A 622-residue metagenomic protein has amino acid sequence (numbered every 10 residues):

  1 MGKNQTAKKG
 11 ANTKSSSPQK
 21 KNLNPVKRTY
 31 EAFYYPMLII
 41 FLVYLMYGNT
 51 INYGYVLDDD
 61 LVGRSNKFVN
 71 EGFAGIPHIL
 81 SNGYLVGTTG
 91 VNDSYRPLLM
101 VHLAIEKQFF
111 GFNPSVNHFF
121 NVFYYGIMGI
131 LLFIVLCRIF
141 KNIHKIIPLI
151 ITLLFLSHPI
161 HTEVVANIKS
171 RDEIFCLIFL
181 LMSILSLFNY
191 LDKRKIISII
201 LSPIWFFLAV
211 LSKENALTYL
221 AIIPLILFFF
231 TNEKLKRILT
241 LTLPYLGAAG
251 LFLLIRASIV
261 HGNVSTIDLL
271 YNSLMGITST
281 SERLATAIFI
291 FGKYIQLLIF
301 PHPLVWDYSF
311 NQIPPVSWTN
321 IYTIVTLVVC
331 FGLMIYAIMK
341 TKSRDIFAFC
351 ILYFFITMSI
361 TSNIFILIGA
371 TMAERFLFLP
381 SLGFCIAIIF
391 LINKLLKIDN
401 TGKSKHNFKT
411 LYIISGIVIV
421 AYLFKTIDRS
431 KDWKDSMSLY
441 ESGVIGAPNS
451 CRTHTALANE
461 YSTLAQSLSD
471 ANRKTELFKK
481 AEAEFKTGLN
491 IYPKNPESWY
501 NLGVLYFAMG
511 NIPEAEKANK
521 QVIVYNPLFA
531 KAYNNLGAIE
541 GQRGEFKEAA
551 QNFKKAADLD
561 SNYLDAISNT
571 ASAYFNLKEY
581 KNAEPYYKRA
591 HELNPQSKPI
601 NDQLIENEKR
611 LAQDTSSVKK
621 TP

Functional and structural regions predicted by a protein language model:
G2-L468, R473-G510, V524-Y525, K531 (+2 more regions): Polytopic membrane enzymes that build or remodel cell-surface glycoconjugates and lipids
G10-L23, K27-R28, A518, S568 (+5 more regions): Non-catalytic N-terminal targeting/anchoring module and adjacent flexible stem/linker that precedes the structured
G443, T487-G488, Q521-V522, K555-A556 (+1 more regions): Canonical positions in the second alpha-helix
C451-R452, P496-E497, A530-K531, L564-D565 (+1 more regions): Boundary/linker segments of alpha-helical solenoid repeat arrays
T463, A508, Q542-R543, N576 (+2 more regions): Register position in tetratricopeptide repeats
K547, Q551-E592: Ankyrin-repeat and related helical/solenoid repeat scaffolds used for protein-protein interactions
N582-P622: Terminal, low-structured helical/coil segments at or just beyond the last alpha-helical repeat
